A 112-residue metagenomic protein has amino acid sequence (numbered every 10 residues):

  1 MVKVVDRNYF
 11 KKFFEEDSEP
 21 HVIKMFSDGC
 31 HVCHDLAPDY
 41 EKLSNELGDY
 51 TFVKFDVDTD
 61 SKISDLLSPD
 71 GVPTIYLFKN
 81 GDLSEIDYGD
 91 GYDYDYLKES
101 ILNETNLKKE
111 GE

Functional and structural regions predicted by a protein language model:
K3-D6, M25, A37, E41-S44 (+1 more regions): Thiol-based oxidoreductase modules, predominantly thioredoxin-like and allied folds used for disulfide exchange
K3-P20: A short beta-strand-turn-helix
K12-F13, I63-L66, S100: CheY-like receiver
P20-H21, P73: Alpha/beta-hydrolase fold active-site loops
F26-G29, G71: Short pre-active-site segment immediately N-terminal to redox-active cysteine/selenocysteine motifs in thiol-based
C30-C33, I75: The canonical Cys-X-X-Cys-His
L67-F78: Structural micro-motif
L77-E112: Non-catalytic, surface beta->alpha helical segment in thiol-disulfide oxidoreductase systems
